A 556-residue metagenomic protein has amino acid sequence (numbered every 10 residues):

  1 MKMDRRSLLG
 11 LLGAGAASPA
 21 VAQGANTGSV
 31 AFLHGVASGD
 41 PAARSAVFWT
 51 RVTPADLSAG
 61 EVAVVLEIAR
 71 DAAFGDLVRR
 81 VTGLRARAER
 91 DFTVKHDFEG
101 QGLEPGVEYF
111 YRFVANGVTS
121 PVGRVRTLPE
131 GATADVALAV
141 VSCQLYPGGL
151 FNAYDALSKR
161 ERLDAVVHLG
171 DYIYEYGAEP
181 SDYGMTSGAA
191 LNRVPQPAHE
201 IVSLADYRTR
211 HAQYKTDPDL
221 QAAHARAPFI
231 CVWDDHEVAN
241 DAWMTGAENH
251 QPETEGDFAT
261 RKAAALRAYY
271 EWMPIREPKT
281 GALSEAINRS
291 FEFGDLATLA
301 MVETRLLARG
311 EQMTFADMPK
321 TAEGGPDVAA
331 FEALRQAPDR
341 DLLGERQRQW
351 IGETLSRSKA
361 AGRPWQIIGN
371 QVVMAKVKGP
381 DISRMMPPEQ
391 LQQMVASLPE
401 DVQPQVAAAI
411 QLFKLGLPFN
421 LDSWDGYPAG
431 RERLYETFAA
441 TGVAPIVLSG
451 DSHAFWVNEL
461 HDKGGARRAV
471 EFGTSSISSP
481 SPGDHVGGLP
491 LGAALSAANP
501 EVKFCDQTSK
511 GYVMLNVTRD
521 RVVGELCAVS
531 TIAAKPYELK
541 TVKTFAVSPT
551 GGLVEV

Functional and structural regions predicted by a protein language model:
K2-G15, Q23-V556: Metal-dependent phosphoester/phosphodiester hydrolase catalytic core
